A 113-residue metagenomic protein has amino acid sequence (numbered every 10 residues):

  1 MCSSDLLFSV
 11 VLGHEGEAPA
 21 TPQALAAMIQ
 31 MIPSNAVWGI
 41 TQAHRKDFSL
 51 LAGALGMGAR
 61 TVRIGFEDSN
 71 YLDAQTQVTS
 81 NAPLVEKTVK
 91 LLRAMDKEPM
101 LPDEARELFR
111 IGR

Functional and structural regions predicted by a protein language model:
M1-S3: Short, small-residue-biased leader/transition segments that mark boundaries at the very start of proteins
D5-S9, N35-G39, T61-R63: Structural preference for beta-strand elements that scaffold enzyme active sites
D5-T21: Histidine/lysine/aspartate-rich catalytic loop segments that bind and position anionic ligands
V10-L12, Q42-H44, I64-F66: Short secondary-structure boundary segments
G16-A26, K46-L51, Y71-A82: Active-site-adjacent beta->alpha loops and helix N-cap segments on the catalytic face of soluble alpha/beta enzymes
A54, A105: Conserved, mostly hydrophobic/aromatic
T61-D73: Glycine-rich phosphate-binding active-site loops on the catalytic face of alpha/beta enzymes
D73-P99: C-terminal helical cap(s) of enzyme catalytic domains, especially alpha/beta-barrels
